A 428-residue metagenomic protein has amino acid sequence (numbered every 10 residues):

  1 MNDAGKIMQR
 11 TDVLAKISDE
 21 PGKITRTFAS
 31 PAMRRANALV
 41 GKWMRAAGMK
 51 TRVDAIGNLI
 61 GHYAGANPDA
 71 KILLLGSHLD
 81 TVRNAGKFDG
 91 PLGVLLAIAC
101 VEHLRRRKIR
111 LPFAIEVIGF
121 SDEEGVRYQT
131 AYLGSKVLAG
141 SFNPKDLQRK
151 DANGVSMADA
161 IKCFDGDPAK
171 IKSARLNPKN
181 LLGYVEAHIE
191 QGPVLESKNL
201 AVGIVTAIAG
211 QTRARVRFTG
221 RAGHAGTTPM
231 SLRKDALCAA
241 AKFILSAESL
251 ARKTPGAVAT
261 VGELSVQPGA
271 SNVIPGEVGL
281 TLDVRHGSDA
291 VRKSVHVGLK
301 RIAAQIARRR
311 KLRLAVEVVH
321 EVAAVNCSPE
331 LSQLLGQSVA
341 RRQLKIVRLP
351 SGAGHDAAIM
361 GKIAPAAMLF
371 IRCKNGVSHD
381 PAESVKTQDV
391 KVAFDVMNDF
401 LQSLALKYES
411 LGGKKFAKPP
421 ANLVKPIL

Functional and structural regions predicted by a protein language model:
N2-G86: Acidic/His- and Gly-rich active-site-bordering loop/insert found across diverse amide/peptide-bond hydrolases
I7-R10, A15-I17, G76-S77, G276 (+1 more regions): Zn-dependent metallopeptidase/amidohydrolase metal-coordination segment
T25-A29, T260-G269, T281-S288, R313-S332: A short beta-alpha structural unit
R35, T206-I208, H224, T228-K253 (+5 more regions): His/Asp/Glu-rich mid-to-C-terminal helical/loop segments that flank catalytic regions of hydrolases
R52-D54, R110-L111, I171-R175, T227 (+4 more regions): Flexible, glycine/charged-enriched surface loops at secondary-structure junctions
L75, N84-E123, T212-F218, H224-L250 (+3 more regions): Alpha-helical metal-binding/catalytic segments enriched in His/Glu/Asp
L79-T81, I115-V126, Q191, A222 (+3 more regions): Acidic, glycine-rich active-site loops and adjacent beta-strand->loop/helix elements that engage anionic groups
D122-E123, R127-A290: Midchain, well-structured core segments that form catalytic/ion-binding scaffolds
